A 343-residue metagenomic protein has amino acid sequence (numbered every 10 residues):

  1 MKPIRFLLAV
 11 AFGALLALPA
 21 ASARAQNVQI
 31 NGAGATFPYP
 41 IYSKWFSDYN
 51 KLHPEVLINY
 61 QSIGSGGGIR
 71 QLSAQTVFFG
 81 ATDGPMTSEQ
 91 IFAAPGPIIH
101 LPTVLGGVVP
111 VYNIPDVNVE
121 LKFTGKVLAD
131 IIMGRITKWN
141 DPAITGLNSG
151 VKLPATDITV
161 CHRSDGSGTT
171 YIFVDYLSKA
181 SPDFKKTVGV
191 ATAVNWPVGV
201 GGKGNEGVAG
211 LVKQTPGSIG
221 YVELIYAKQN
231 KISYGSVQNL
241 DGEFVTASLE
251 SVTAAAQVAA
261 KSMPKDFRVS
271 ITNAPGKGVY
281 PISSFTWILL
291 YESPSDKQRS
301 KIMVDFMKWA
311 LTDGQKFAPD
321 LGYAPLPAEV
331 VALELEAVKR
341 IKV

Functional and structural regions predicted by a protein language model:
M1-R5: Positively charged n-region of N-terminal signal peptides that target proteins for export
L7-P19: Bacterial N-terminal signal peptides
R24-V343: Flexible loop/hinge segments at secondary-structure junctions
